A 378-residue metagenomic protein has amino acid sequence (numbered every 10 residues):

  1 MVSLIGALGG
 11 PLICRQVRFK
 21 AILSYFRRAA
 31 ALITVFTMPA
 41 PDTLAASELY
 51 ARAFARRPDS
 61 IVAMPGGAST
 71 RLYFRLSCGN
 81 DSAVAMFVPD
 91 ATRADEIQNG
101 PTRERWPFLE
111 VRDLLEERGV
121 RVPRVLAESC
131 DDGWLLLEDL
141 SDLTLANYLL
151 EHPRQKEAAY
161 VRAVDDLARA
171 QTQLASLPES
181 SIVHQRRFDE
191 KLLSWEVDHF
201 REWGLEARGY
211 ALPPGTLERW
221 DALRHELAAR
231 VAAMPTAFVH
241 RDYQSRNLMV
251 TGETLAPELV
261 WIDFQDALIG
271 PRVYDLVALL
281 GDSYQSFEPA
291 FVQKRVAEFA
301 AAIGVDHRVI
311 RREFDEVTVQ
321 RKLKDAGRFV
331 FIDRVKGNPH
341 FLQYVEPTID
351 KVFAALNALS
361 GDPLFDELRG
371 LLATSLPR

Functional and structural regions predicted by a protein language model:
M38-R56: Juxta-kinase regulatory segment immediately upstream of eukaryotic protein kinase catalytic domains
E48-R52, A175-R186, K191, E196-V239 (+2 more regions): An alpha-helical support segment within catalytic cores of ATP-dependent transferases
A63-G67: Protein kinase glycine-rich loop
T70-S77, V84-A85, R224-Y274, S286: Active-site acidic catalytic loop and adjacent metal/ATP-binding pocket of ATP-dependent phosphoryl transfer enzymes
F74-D189, L193-W195, H199, E206: ATP-binding pocket architecture of kinase catalytic cores
D198-R208, I269-D306, E316-K336, P347-L356: Active-site activation/catalytic loop segments of kinase-like enzymes and analogous catalytic loops in related
R328-R378: Helical subdomain adjoining the active site within ATP-dependent kinase catalytic cores
